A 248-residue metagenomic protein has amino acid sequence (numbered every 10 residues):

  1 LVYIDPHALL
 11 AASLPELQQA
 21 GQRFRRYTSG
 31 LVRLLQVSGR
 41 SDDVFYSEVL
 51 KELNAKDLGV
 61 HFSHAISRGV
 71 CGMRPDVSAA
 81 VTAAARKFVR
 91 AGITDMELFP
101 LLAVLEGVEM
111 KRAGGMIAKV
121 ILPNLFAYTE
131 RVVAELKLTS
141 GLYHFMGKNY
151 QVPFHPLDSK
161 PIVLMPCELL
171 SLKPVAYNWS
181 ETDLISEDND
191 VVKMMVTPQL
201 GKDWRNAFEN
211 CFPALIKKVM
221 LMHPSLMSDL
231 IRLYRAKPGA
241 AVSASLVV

Functional and structural regions predicted by a protein language model:
L1-L136: Long, contiguous, compositionally biased segments that the model treats as domain-scale units
L142-V248: The feature marks a conserved, polyanion-engaging helical scaffold used by nucleic-acid processing enzymes and innate
